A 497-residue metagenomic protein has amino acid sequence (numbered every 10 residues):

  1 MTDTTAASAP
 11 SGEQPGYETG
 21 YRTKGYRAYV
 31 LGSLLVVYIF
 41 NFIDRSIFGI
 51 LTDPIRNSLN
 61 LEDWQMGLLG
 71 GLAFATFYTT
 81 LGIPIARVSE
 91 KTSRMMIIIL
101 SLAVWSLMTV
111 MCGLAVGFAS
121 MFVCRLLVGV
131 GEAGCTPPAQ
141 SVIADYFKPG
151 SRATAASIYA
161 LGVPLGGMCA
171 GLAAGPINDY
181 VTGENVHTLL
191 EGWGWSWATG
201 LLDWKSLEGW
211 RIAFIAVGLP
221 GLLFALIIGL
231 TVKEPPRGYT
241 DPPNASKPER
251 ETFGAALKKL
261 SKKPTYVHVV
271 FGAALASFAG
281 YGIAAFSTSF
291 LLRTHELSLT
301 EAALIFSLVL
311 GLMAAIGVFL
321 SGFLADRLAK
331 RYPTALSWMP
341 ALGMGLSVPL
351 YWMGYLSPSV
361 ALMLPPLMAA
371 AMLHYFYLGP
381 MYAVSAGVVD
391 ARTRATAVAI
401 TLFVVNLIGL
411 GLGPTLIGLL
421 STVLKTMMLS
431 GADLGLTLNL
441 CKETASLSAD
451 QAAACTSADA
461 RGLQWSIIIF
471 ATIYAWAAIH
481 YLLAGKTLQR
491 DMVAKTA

Functional and structural regions predicted by a protein language model:
F48-G49, K263-A314, V318, H374-L378 (+2 more regions): Extracytoplasmic gate region of multi-pass secondary transporters
L51-T80: Extracellular/periplasmic helix-loop-helix junction of adjacent transmembrane segments in MFS-like secondary
N60, S93, L114-S120, G131 (+2 more regions): Helix-breaking motifs and short loop linkers at transmembrane-helix boundaries and internal kinks in secondary membrane
G71-R87, L308-S321: Central cavity-lining transmembrane alpha-helices of secondary-active solute carriers, predominantly the Major
T80-V116: Conserved MFS/SLC helix-loop-helix module at the cytosolic interface between two early adjacent transmembrane helices
C124-L161: Cytoplasmic helix-loop-helix junction between adjacent transmembrane helices in 12-TM secondary transporters
Y159, V163-L230: Helix-loop-helix hairpin linking two adjacent transmembrane segments in secondary transporters
L190-E191, L230-A255, V493-T496: Flexible cytoplasmic inter-helical loops of multi-pass small-molecule transporters
